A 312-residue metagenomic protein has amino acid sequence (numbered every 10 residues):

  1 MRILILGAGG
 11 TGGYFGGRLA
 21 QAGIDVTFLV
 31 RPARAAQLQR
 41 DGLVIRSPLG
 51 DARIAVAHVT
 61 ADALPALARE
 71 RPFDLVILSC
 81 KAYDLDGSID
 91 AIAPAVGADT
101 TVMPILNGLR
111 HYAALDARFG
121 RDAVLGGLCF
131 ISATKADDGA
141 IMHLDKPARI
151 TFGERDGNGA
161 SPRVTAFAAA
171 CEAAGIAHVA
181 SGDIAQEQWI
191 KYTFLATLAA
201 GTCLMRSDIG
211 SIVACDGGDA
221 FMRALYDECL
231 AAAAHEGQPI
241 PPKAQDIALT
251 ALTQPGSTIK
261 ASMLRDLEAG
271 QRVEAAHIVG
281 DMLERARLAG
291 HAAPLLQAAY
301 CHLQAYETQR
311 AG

Functional and structural regions predicted by a protein language model:
M1-D51: NAD(P)+-binding Rossmann beta1-loop-alpha1 motif at the extreme N-terminus of oxidoreductases
L43-T60, L195: N-terminal glycine-rich dinucleotide-binding loop that anchors FAD/FMN and/or NAD(P) in oxidoreductases
A52-A140: Rossmann-like NAD(P)(H) cofactor-binding subdomain of soluble oxidoreductases
R71, N107-E187, K191: Rossmann-fold dinucleotide-binding core
V96, I141-E154, C203-I212, K260-A269: Helix-loop-beta segment of a Rossmann-like dinucleotide-binding subdomain
A185-V213, G217-A231, S257: Active-site-proximal catalytic alpha-helix in oxidoreductases
R223-G312: NAD(P)-dependent Rossmann-like dehydrogenase/reductase catalytic/cofactor-binding core
